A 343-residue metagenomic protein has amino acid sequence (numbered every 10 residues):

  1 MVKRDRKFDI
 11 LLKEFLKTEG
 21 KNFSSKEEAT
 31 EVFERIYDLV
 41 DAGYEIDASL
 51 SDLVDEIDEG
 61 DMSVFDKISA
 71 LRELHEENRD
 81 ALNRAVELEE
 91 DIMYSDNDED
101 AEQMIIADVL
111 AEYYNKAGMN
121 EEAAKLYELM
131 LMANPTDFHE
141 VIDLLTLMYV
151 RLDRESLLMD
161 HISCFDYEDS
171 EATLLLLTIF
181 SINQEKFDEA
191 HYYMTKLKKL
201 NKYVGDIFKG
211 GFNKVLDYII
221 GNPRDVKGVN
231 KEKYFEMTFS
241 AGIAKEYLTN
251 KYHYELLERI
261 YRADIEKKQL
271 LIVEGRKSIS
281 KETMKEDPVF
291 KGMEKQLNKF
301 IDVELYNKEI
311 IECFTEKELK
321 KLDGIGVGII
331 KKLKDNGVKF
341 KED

Functional and structural regions predicted by a protein language model:
V32-R35, D66-H75, E121-E128, R154-D166 (+2 more regions): Alpha-helical repeat scaffolds
R35, S49-V54, L110, L145 (+1 more regions): Structural register within alpha-helical repeat arrays
D38-G43, G60, E73-D100, A133: Flexible helix-coil transition and linker loops at the boundaries of alpha-helical arrays
Y44-S49, R79-V86, P135-I142, E168-L177 (+1 more regions): Boundary/linker segments of alpha-helical solenoid repeat arrays
I179-T283: Long, ordered, amphipathic alpha-helical scaffolds
